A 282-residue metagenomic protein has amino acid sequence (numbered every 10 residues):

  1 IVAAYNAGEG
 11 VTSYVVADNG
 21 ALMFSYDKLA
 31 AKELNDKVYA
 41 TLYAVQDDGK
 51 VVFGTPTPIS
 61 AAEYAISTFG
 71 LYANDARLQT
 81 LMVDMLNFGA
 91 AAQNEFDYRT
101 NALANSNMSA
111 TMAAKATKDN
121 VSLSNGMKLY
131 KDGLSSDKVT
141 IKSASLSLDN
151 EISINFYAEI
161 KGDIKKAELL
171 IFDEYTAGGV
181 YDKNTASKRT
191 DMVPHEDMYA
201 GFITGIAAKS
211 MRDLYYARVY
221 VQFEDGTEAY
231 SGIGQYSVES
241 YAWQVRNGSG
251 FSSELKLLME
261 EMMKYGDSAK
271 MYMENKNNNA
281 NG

Functional and structural regions predicted by a protein language model:
V2-G282: Short, surface-exposed linear motifs at loops/turns and structural transition points
